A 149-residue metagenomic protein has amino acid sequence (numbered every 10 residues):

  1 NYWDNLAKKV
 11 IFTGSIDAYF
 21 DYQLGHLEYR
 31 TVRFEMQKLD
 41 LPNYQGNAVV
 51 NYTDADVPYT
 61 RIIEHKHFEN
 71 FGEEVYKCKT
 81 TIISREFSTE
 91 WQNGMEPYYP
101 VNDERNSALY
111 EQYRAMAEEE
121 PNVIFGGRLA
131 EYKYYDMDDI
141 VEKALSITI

Functional and structural regions predicted by a protein language model:
W3-M116: Mid-domain catalytic core of redox enzymes that form a hydrophobic substrate pocket/lid adjacent to a catalytic redox
E96-I149: C-terminal catalytic lobe of FAD-dependent flavoproteins
